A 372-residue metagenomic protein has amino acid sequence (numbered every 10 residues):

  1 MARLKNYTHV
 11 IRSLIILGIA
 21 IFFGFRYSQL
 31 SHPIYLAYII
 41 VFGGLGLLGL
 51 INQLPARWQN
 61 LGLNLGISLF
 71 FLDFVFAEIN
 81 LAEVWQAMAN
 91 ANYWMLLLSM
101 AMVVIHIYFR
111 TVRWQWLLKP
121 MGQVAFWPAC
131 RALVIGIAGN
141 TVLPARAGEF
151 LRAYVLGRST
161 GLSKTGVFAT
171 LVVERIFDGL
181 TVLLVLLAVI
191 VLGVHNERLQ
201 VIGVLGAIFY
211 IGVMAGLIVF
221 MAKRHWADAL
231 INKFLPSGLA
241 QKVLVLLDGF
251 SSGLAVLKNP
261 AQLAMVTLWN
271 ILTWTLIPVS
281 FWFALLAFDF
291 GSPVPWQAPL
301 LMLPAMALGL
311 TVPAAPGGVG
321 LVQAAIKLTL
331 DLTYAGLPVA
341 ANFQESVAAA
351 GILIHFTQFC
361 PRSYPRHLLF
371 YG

Functional and structural regions predicted by a protein language model:
A2-I79, I135-A240, V319-G372: Transmembrane helix-loop-helix hairpins in multi-pass inner-membrane proteins
A87-L97, E197-F209, K258-A264: Juxtamembrane helix-entry segments on the extracytoplasmic side of multipass membrane proteins
L98-M102, M265-L272, A305-M306: Alpha-helical transmembrane segments of MFS and MFS-like solute carriers/permeases
V103-V112, L117-K119, N140-F150, T311-A324: Short helix-coil transition sites and intra-membrane helix breaks within transmembrane domains of multi-pass
Y108-I135, A287-M302: Membrane-embedded helical hairpins/re-entrant loop segments and their flanking transmembrane helices within multi-pass
P128-V134, T275-F283, V294-T311, V322: Hydrophobic alpha-helical segments embedded in the membrane of multi-pass proteins
V243-A287: Alpha-helical transmembrane segments and their immediate interhelical loop/hinge regions in multi-pass membrane
M302-A315, I354-P361: Transmembrane helix-bundle signature of multi-pass secondary active exporters and lipid flippases
